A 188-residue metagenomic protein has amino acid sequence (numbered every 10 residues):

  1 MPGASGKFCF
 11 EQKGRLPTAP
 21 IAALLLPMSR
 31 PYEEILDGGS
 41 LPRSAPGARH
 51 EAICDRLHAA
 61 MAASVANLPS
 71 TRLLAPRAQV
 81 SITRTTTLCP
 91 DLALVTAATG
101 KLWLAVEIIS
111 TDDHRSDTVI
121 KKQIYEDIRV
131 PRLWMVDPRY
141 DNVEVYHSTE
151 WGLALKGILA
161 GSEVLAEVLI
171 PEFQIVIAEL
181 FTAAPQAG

Functional and structural regions predicted by a protein language model:
M1-G188: Gly/Pro/Ser/Thr-rich low-complexity, intrinsically disordered segments predominantly at protein N-termini
